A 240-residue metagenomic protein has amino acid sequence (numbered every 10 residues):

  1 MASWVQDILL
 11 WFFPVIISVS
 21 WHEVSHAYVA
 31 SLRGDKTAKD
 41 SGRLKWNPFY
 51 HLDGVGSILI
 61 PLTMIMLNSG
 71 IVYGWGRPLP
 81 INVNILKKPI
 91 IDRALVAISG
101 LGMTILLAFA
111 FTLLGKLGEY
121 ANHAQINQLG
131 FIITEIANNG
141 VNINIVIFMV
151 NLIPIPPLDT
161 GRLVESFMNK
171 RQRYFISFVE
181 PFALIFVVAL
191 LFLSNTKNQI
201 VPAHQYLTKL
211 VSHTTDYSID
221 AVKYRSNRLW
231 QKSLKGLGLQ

Functional and structural regions predicted by a protein language model:
M1-Q240: Hydrophobic transmembrane alpha-helices and their immediate loop junctions in multi-pass integral membrane proteins
